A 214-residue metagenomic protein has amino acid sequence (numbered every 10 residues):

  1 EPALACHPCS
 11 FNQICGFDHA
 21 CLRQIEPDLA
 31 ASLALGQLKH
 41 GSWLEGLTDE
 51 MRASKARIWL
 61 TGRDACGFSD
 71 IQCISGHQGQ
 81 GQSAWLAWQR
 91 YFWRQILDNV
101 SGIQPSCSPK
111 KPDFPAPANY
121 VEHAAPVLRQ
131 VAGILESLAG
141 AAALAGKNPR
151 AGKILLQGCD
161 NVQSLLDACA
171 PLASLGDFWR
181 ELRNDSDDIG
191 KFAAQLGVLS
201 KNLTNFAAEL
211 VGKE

Functional and structural regions predicted by a protein language model:
E1-S106: Leloir-type glycosyltransferase catalytic cores
R90-E214: C-terminal non-catalytic accessory extensions
